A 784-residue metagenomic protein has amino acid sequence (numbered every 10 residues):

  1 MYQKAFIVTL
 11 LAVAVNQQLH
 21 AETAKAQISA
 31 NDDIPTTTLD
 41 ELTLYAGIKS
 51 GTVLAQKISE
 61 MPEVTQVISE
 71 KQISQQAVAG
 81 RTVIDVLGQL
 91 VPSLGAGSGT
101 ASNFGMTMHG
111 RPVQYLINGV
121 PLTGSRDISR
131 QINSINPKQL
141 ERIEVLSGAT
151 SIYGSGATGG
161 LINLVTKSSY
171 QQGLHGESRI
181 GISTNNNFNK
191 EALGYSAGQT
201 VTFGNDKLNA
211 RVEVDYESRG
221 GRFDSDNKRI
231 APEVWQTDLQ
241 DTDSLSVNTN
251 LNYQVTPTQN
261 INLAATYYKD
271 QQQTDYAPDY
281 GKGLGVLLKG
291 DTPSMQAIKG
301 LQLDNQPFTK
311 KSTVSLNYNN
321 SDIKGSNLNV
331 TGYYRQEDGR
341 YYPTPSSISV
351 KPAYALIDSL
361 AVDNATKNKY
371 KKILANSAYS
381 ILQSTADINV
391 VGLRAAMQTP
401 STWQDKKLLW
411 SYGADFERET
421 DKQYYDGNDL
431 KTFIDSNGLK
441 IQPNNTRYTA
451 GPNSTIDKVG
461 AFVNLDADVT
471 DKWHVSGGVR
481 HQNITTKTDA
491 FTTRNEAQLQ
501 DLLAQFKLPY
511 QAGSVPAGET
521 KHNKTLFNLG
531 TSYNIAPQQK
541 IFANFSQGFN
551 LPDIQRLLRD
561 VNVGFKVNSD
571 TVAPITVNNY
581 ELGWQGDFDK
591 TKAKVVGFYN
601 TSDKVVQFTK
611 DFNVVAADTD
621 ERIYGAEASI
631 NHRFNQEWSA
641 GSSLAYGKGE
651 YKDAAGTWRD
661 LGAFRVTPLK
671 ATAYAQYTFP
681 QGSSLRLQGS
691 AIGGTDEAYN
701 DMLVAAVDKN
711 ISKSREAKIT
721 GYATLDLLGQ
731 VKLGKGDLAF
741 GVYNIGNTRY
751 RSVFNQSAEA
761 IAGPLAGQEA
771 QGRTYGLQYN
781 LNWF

Functional and structural regions predicted by a protein language model:
K57, I84-P121, E141: Extracytoplasmic beta-strand/coil segments of soluble accessory domains associated with Gram-negative outer-membrane
G105, V120-S147, Q199: Short acidic/polar hinge/loop motifs at secondary-structure boundaries that mediate gating or recognition
P137-E177: A beta-strand signature from Gram-negative outer-membrane beta-barrel systems, especially the internal plug domain
R179, Q398, D468-V475, K592-A593 (+5 more regions): Gram-negative outer-membrane beta-barrel transporters
N189-D275, K310-L316, Q404, R480: Transmembrane beta-barrel wall of Gram-negative outer-membrane proteins
Q254-T256, K407-E419, T449-N600, R633 (+4 more regions): Structural signature of Gram-negative outer-membrane beta-barrels, strongest in the C-terminal barrel of TonB-dependent
N317-S321, N327-P345, S532-N534, K540-S546 (+6 more regions): Membrane-embedded beta-barrel scaffold of Gram-negative outer-membrane proteins
A691-L703, Q730-F784: C-terminal beta-signal and adjacent terminal beta-strands/loops of Gram-negative outer-membrane beta-barrel proteins
